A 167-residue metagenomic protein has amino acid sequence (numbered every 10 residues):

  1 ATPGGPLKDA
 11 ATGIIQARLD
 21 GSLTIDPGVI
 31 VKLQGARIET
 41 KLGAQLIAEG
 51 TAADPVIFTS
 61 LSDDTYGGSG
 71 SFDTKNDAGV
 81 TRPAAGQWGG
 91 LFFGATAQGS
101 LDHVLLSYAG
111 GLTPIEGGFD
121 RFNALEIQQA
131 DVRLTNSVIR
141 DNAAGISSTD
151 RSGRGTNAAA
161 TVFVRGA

Functional and structural regions predicted by a protein language model:
A1-A167: Beta-strand/loop edge motif enriched in small/polar residues
